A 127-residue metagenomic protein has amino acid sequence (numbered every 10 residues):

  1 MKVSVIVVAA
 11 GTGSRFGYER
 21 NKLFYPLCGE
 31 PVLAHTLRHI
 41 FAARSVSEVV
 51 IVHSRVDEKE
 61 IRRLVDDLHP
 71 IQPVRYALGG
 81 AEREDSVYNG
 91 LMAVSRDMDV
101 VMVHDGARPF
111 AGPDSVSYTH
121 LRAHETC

Functional and structural regions predicted by a protein language model:
K2-E58: N-terminal glycine-rich phosphate-binding loop and ensuing alpha1 helix
R20-L23, L64-D67, L91-A93, S115-Y118: Short, glycine/charged-enriched secondary-structure capping and boundary segments
A34-M98: Conserved N-terminal catalytic core of the sugar/cofactor nucleotidyltransferase
A81, G106-A107: Short, ordered loop/turn segments at secondary-structure junctions
M98-G106: Short beta-strand-to-loop acidic/aromatic patch adjacent to the donor-nucleotide binding site
R108-S115: Acidic donor-binding/catalytic loop of UDP-sugar-dependent glycosyltransferases, especially processive GT2
H120-C127: Single conserved hydrophobic/aromatic residue that forms the stacking wall/gate of nucleotide- or nucleobase-binding
